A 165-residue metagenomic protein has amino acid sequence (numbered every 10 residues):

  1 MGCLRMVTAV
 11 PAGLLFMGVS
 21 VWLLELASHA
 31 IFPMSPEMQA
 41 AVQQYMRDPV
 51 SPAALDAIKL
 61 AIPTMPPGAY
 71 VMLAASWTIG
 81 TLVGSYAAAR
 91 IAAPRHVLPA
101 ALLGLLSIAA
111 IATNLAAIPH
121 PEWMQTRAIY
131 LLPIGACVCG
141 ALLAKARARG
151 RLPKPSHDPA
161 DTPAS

Functional and structural regions predicted by a protein language model:
M1-S165: Juxtamembrane/disordered regions of integral membrane proteins
